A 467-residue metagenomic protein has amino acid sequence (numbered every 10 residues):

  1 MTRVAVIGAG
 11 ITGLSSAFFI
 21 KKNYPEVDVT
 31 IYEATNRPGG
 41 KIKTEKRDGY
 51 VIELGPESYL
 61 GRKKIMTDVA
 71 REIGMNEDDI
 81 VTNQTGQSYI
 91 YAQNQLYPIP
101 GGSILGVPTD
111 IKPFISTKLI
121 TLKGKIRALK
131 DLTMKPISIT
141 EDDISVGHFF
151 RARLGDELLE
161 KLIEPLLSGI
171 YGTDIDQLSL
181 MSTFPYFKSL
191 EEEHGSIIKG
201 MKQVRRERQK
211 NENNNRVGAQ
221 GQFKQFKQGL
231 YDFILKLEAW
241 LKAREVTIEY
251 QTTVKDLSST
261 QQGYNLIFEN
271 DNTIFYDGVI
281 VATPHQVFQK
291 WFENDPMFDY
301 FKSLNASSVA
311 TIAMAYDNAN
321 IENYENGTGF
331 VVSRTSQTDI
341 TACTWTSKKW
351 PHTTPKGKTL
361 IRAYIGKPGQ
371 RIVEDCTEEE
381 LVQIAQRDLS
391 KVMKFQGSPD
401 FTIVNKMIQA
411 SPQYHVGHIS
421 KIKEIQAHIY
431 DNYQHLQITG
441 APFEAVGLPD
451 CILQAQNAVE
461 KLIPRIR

Functional and structural regions predicted by a protein language model:
T2-I31, I463: N-terminal Rossmann-like FAD-binding beta1-loop-alpha1 element of flavoenzymes
T12, R37, Q286: Conserved Rossmann-like nucleotide-cofactor binding loop
K21-R47: Glycine-rich FAD pyrophosphate-binding loop
D48-I137: Dinucleotide-binding Rossmann-like beta1-alpha1 core, especially the glycine-rich loop that anchors the ADP
N83-Q84, Y250-T252, S258, G440: Short loop/edge segments at beta-strand edges and connector loops that shape dinucleotide/nucleotide cofactor-binding
G101, N326, W345-R467: Conserved flavin/dinucleotide-binding core of flavoenzymes
A128-T252: Active-site/ligand-binding neighborhood in enzyme catalytic cores
T253-I361, P368-E374, K391-V392: Mid-domain catalytic core of redox enzymes that form a hydrophobic substrate pocket/lid adjacent to a catalytic redox
